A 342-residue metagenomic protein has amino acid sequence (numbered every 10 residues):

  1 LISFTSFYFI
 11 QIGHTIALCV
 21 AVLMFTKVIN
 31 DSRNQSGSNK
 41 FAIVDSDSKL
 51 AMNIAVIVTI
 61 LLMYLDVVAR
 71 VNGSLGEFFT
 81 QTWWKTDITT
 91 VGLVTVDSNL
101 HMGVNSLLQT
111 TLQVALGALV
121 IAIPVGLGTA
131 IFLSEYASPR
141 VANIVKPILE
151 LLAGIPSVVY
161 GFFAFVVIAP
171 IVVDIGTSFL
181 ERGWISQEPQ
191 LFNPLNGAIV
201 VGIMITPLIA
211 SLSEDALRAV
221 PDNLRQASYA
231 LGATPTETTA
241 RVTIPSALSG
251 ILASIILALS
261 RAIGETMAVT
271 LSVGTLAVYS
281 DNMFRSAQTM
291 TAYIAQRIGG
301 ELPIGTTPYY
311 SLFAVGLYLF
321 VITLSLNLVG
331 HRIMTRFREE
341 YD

Functional and structural regions predicted by a protein language model:
L1-L116, S178-Q187, T307-V315, V321 (+1 more regions): N-terminal, non-cleaved signal-anchor transmembrane helix
I2, V22, N105, Q109-A118 (+8 more regions): Alpha-helical transmembrane segments in multi-pass membrane proteins
T5, V91-V94, L152-A198: Generic hydrophobic transmembrane alpha-helix motif, especially the helices
T26-K27, D31, A118-L149, F162 (+1 more regions): Transmembrane-helix boundary motif in ABC transporter permease subunits
L107, T111, P147-E150, G154 (+2 more regions): Residue-level signal for discrete positions within transmembrane alpha-helices of multi-pass small-molecule
A122-V125, L149-S157, E188-E214, P245 (+1 more regions): Faces of alpha-helical transmembrane segments in polytopic inner-membrane proteins
L151, S211-S213, V220-P221, Y229 (+1 more regions): Transmembrane alpha-helices
V269-F320: Interhelical loop and adjacent transmembrane-helix boundary motif in polytopic membrane transport permeases
